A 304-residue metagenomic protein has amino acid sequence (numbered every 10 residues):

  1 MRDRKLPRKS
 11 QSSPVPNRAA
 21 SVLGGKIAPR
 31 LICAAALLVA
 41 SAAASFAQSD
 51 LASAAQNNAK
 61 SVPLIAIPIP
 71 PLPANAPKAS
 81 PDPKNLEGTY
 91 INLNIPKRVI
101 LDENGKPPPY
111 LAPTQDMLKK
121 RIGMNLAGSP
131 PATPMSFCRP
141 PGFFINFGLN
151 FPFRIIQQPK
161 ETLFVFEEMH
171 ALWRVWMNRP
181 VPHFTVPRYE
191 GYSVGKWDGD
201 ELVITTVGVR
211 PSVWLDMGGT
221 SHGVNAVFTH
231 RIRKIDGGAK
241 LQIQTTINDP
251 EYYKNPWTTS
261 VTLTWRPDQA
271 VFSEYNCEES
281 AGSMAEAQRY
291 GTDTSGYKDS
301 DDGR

Functional and structural regions predicted by a protein language model:
M1, A20, A42, E87-G88: Generic low-polarity alpha-helical segments
M1-A28: N-terminal secretory signal peptides that target proteins for export/translocation
Q11-P14, V22, A42, F46 (+2 more regions): Compositionally biased regions
G25, L31-I32, I95, L202: Residue-level recognition of conserved structural "scaffold" positions that shape functional pockets and channels
R30-A42: Bacterial N-terminal signal peptides
F46-R304: PEST-like low-complexity, intrinsically disordered acidic/proline/serine-rich tracts that flank trafficking/processing
